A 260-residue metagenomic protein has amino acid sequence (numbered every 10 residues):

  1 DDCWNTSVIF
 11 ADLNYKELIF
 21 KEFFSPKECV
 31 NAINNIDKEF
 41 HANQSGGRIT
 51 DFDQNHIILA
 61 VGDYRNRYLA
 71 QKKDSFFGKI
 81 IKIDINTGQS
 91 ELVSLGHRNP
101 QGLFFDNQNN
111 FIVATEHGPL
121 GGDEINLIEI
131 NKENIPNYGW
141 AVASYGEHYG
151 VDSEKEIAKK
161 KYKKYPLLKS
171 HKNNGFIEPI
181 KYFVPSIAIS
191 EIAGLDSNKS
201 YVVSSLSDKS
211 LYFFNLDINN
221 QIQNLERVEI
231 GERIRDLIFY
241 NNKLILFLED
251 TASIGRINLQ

Functional and structural regions predicted by a protein language model:
D1-N66, G102-F105, N110-G118, P185-I218 (+1 more regions): Acidic, Gly/Ser/Thr-rich repeat motifs that build Ca2+-stabilized beta-propeller blades
F10, R48, K79-K82, R98 (+2 more regions): Basic side chains
I19-K21, Y138, E226: Short beta-strand segments
F24-K27, K38-H41, E91-G96, K181-V184 (+1 more regions): Surface loop/turn motifs at the tips and blade-to-blade linkers of beta-strand repeat domains
E28-K38, N126-N134, S153-K159, R235-Y240: Hydrophobic transmembrane alpha-helix bundles
D63-N224: Beta-propeller domain segments
S190, N220-N241: Conserved blade-ending motifs and adjacent loop-strand segments that build the rim/top face of beta-propeller domains
